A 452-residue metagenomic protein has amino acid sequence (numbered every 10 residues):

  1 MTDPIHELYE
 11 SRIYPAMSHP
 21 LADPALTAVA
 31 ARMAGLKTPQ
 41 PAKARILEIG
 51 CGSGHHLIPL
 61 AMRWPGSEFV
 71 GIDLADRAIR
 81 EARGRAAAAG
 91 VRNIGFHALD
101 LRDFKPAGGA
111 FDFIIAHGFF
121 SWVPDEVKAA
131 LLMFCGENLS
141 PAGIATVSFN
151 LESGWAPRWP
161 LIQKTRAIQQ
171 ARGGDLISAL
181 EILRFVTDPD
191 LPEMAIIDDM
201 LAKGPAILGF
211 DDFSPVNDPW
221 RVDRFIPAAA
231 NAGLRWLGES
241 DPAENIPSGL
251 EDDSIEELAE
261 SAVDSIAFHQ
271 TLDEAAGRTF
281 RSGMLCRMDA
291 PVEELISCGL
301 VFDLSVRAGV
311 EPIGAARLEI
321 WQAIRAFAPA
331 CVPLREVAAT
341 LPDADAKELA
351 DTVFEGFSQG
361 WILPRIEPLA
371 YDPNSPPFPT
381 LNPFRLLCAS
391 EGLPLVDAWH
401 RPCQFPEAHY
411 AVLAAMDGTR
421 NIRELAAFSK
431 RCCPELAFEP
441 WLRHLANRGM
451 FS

Functional and structural regions predicted by a protein language model:
S11, H19-K43: Conserved alpha-helix/loop element of class I SAM-dependent methyltransferases that forms part of the SAM/SAH-binding
S53-P65: Conserved SAM-binding loop of SAM-dependent methyltransferases across substrates and taxa, primarily the Class I
A75: Conserved SAM/SAH-binding beta-strand->alpha-helix loop
G90-L101: Conserved SAM-binding strand-loop segment of SAM-dependent methyltransferases
K105-I114: A short acidic, Gly/Pro-enriched loop at the edge of an enzyme's catalytic core that lines a small-molecule cofactor
A129-P141: A short glycine-rich, Lys/Arg-flanked "PGG" loop and its adjoining helix->strand segment in the class I
F149-A171, I182-L183, P189: Conserved class I S-adenosyl-L-methionine
P247-L285, P312-S452: Long, charge-rich, low-complexity alpha-helical segments
